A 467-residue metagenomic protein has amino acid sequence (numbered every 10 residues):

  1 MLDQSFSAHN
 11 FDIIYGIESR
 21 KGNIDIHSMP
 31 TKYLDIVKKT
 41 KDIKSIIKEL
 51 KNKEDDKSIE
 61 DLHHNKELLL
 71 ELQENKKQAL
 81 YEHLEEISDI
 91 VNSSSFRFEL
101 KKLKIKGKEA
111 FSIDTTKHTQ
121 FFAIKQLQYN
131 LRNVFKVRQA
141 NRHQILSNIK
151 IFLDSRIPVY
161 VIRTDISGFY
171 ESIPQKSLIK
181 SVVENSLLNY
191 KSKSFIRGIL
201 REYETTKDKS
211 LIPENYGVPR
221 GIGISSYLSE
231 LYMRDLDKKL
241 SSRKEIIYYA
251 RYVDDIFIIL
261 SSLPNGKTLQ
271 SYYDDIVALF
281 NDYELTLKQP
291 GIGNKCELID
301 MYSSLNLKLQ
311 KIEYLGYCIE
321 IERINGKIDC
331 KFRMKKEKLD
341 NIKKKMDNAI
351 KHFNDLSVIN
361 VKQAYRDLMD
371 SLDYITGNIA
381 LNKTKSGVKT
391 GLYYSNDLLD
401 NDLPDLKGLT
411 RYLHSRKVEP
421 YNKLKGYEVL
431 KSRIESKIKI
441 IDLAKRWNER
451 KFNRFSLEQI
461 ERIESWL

Functional and structural regions predicted by a protein language model:
M1-K21, H27, L68-S88, I113-K117 (+5 more regions): Right-hand nucleic-acid polymerase module
D12-K104: A structured, charge-rich N-terminal accessory region that forms the first stable segment of a protein and links
N92-F96, Q120-P158, T164, S172 (+3 more regions): Well-ordered mid-protein domain cores that form the structural environment of catalytic cofactors
S94-I105, I196-I212, N382-S386: Active-site-adjacent bridging/hinge elements
R97-Q139, E214-S241: Conserved pre-motif C helix in the palm subdomain of viral-like polymerases
Q139-N148, Y249-Y252, K288-K295: Short, glycine/acidic-rich hinge or "gate" loops at secondary-structure transitions that mediate conformational
L153-V253, F257-D275, L298: Conserved polymerase palm-domain catalytic core
S186, I276-L285: A common structural junction motif
